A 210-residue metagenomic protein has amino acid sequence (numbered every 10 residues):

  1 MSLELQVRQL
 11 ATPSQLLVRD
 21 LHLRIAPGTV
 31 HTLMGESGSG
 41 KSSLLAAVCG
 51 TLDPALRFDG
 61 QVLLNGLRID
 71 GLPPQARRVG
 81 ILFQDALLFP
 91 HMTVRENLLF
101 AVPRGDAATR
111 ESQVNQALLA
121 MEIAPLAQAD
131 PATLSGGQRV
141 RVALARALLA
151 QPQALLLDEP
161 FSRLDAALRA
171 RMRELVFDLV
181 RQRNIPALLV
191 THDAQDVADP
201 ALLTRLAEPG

Functional and structural regions predicted by a protein language model:
D53, L67-Q84, R104: ABC ATPase NBD coupling module
D53, P73, M92-E111: ABC-type ATPase nucleotide-binding domains, specifically the catalytic core motifs of the NBD
T109-L126, F177-D178: Conserved ABC ATPase "signature" region
D130-L134, Q138: Conserved ABC ATPase signature
L144: Hydrophobic anchor residue at the start of the ABC signature
L149-Q153: A short, proline-enriched helix->beta-strand linker immediately N-terminal to the Walker B motif in ABC-type P-loop
L155-E159: Catalytic Walker B motif of ABC-type/P-loop ATPase nucleotide-binding domains
